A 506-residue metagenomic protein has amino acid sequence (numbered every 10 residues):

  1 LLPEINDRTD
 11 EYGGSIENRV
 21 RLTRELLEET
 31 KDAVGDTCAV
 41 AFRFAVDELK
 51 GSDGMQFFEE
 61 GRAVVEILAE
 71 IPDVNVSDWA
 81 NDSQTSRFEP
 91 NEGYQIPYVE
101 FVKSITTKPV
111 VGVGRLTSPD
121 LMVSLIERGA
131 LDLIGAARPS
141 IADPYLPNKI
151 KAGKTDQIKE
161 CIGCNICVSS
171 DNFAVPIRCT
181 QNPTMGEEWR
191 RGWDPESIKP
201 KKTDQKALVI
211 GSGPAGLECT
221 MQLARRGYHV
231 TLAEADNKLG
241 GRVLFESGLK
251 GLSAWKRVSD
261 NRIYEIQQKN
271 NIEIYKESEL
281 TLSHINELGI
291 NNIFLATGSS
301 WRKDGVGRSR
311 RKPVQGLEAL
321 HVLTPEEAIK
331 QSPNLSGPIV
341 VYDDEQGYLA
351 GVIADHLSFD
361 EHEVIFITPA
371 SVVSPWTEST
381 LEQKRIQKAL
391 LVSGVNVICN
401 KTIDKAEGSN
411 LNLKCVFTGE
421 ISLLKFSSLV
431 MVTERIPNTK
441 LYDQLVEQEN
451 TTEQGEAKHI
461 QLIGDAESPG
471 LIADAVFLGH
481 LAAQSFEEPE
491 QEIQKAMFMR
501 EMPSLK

Functional and structural regions predicted by a protein language model:
L1-I210, P214, C219-R225, H229-V230 (+3 more regions): Flavin-dependent oxidoreductase catalytic cores
P3, R43-A45, V74-W79, V113 (+19 more regions): Generic beta-strand/beta-sheet core signal
A69-P72, L131, I272, I290-N291 (+2 more regions): Local beta-strand N-terminus motif with an aromatic residue
D82-F88, P109, D132-L133, L244-G251 (+3 more regions): Short beta-alpha connecting loops at secondary-structure transitions that line or flank enzyme active sites
S104, A224, Q267, S358 (+1 more regions): Anion (oxyanion) recognition and catalysis
T106, G129-A130, N270, G289 (+4 more regions): Short, structured coil segments at secondary-structure junctions
I158-G163, F245-Y275, G307-L320, E378-K405: N-terminal glycine-rich dinucleotide-binding loop that anchors FAD/FMN and/or NAD(P) in oxidoreductases
K201-A233, L239, Y275-G289, A296-E378 (+2 more regions): Rossmann-like dinucleotide/flavin-binding elements
